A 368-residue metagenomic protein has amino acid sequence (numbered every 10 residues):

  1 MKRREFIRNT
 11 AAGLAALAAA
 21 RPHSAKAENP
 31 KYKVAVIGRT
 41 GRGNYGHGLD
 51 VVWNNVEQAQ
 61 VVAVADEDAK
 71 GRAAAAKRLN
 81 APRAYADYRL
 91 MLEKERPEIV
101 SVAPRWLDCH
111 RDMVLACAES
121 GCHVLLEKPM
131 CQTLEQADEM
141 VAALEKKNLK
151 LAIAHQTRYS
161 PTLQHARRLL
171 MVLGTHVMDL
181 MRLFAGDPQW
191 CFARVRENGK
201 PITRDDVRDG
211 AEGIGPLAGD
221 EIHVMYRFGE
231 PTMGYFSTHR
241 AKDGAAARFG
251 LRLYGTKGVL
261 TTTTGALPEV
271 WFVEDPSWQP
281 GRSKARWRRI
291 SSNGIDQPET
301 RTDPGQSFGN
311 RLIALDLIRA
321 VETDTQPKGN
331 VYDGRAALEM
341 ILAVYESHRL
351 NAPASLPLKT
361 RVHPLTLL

Functional and structural regions predicted by a protein language model:
M1-I7: Twin-arginine (Tat) signal peptide motif
I7-N29, I99, T302, D316-L368: C-terminal helix-rich "cap/oligomerization" subdomain common to oxidoreductases
G13-L79: N-terminal Rossmann-like dinucleotide-binding module
K33-A35, V61-D66, K70, L79-D87 (+3 more regions): Internal alpha/beta domain cores that form substrate/cofactor-binding pockets in large enzymes and binding proteins
K70, T302-A314: Active-site loop of classical SDR/Rossmann-like NAD(P)-dependent oxidoreductases, centered on the catalytic Tyr-X3-Lys
I99, R105, R111-Q156: Beta-strand-loop-alpha-helix segment that lines the small-molecule cofactor/substrate pocket of alpha/beta enzymes
P161-L169: Rossmann-like NAD(P)H-binding beta-loop-alpha module
V172, H176-D275, R311-P327, A343-V344 (+1 more regions): Contiguous beta-strand/loop segments that form the cofactor/metal-binding neighborhood of enzyme cores
